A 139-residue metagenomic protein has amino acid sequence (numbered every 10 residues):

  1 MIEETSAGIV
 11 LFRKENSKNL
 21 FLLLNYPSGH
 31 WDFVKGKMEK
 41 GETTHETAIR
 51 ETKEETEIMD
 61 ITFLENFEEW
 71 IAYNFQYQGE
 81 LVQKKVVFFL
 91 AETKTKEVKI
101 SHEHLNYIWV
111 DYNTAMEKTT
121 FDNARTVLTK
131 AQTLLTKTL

Functional and structural regions predicted by a protein language model:
M1-V34: N-terminal strand-loop-strand
T5-A7, N19, K84-V87, L105: Change "...and in nucleic-acid phosphodiester-cleaving endonucleases..." to "...and in nucleic-acid processing enzymes
R13-N16, E92-E97, Y112-N113: Short loop segments at secondary-structure junctions
L23, F88-L90, W109: Conserved hydrophobic/aromatic beta-strand scaffold that supports enzyme active sites
D32, Q83, W109: Short aromatic/basic micro-patch
F33-F67: The catalytic Nudix box helix
E57-K96: Active-site segment of metal-dependent pyrophosphate-handling enzymes, primarily the Nudix hydrolase catalytic core
E97-T129: NUDIX/MutT-family hydrolases
